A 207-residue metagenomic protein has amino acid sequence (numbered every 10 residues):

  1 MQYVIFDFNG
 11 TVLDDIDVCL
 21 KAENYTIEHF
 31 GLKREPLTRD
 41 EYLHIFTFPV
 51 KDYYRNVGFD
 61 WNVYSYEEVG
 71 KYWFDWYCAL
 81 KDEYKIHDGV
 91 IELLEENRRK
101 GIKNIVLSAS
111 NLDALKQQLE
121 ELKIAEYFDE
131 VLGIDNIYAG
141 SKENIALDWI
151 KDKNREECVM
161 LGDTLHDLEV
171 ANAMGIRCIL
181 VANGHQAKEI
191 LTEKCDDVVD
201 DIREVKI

Functional and structural regions predicted by a protein language model:
Q2-D88: N-terminal helical cap/lid subdomain that shapes the substrate entry/recognition surface in HAD-like hydrolases
Y3, K142-L168: Conserved Lys-Pro-Asp/Glu-containing loop-to-beta segment of HAD-superfamily phosphomonoesterases, centered on
T11, S108-S110: Conserved phosphate-coupling serine/threonine residues in phosphotransfer and NTP-handling enzymes
E41-Y42, A125-G140: A short, structured active-site edge motif that brings together acidic residues
I45, K85-G89, S110-N111, I137 (+1 more regions): Short beta->alpha linker loops
A79-V106, K116, E143: Short, acidic loop-to-helix structural element flanking the phosphoryl-transfer center in phosphate-processing enzymes
I91-R98, I150, L168-N172: Surface-exposed amphipathic alpha-helices with a cationic face
M160-V199: Acidic, Mg2+-coordinating phosphoryl-transfer loop and its flanking beta/alpha structural elements, shared across
